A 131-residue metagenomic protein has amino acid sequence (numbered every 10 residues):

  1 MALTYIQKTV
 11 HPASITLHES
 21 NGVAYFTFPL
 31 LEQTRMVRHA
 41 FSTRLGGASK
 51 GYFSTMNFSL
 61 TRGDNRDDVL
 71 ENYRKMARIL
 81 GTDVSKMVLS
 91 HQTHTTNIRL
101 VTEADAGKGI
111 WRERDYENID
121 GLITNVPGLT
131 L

Functional and structural regions predicted by a protein language model:
M1-L131: Active-site microenvironment for binding and transforming phosphate-containing groups
